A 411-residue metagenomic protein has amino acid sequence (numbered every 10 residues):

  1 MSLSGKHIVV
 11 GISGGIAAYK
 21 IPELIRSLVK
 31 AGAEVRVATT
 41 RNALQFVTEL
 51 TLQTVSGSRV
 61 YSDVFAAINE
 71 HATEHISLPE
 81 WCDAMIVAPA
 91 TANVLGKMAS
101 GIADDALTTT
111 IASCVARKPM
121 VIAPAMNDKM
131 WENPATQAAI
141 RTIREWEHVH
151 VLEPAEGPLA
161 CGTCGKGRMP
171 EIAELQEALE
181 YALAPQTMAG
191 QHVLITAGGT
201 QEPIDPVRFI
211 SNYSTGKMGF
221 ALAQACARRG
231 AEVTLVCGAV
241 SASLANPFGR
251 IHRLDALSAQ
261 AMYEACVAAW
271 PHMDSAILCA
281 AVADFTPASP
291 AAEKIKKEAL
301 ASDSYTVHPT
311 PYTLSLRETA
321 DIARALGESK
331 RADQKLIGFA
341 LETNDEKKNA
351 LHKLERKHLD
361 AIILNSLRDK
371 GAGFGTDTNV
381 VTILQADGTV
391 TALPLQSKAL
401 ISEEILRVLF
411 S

Functional and structural regions predicted by a protein language model:
M1-I122, N127-L341, D345-S411: A cross-family phosphate/adenosyl-ligand binding-site feature
